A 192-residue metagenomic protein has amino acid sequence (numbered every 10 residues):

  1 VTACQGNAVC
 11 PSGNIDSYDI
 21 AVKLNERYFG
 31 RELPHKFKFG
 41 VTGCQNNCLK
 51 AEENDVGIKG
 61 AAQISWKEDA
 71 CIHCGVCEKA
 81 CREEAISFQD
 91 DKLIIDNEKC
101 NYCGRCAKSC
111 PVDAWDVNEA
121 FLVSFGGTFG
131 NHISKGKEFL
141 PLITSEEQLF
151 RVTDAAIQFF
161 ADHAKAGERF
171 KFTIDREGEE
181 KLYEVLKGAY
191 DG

Functional and structural regions predicted by a protein language model:
V1-P11, A85-Q89, E138, T173: Active-site-proximal beta-alpha loop/turn segments in soluble metabolic enzymes
V1-V76, A80, K99: Small-residue-enriched alpha-helical segments and adjacent helix-cap loops that form tight helix-helix packing
R27-R31, D113-D116, F159-H163, A189-G192: Change "in soluble alpha/beta enzymes" to "in soluble alpha/beta proteins
P34-F37, Q89, D162-R176, D191-G192: Flexible, glycine/charged-enriched surface loops at secondary-structure junctions
V76-I94, R105-F121: Iron-sulfur cluster-binding cysteine motifs and their immediate structural context in ferredoxin-like electron-transfer
S87, E98, E119-A120, S124-S134 (+1 more regions): Flexible glycine/acidic-rich beta-alpha junction loops that bind and position SAM and/or redox cofactors in anaerobic
C100, G104: Cysteine-rich micro-motifs
A120-L122, G127-A164: A hydrophobic, small-residue-rich beta->alpha segment in the mid-to-C-terminal subdomain of diverse proteins
